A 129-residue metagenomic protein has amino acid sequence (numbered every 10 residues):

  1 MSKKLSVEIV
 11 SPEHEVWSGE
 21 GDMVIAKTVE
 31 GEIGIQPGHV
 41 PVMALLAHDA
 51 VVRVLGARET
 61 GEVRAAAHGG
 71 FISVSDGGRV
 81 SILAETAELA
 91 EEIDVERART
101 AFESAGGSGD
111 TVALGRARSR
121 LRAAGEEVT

Functional and structural regions predicted by a protein language model:
M1-K4: Short, charged, intrinsically disordered terminal tails
S6-R99: Compact, glycine-rich, soluble single-domain proteins
S81, E85-T129: Acidic/glycine-rich phosphate/pyrophosphate-binding loops and surrounding catalytic core that coordinate Mg2+
